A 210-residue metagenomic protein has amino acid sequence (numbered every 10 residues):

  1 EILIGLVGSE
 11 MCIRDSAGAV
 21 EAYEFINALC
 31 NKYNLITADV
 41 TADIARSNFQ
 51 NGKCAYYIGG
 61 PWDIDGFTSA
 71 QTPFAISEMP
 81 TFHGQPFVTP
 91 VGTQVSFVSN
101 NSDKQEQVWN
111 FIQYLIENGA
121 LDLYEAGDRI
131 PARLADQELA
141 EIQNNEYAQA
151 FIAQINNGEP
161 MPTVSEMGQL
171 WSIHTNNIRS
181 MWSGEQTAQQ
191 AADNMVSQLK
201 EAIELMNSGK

Functional and structural regions predicted by a protein language model:
E1-G8, C12-I13: Single conserved hydrophobic/aromatic residue that forms the stacking wall/gate of nucleotide- or nucleobase-binding
E10, R14-D39: Glycine-centered hinge/linker elements that transmit conformational signals in sensory and ligand-binding systems
V20-E24, A28, S47, D65 (+5 more regions): Solvent-exposed, polar/charged alpha-helical surfaces in well-ordered, non-transmembrane soluble domains, broadly
N31, A153-K210: Conserved C-terminal helix/tail region of periplasmic/extracytoplasmic solute-binding proteins
I36-N51: Short helix-initiation/N-cap motifs at beta->coil->alpha
N51-G59, T72: Alpha-to-beta junction loops
D63-P73, F82-N176: C-terminal lobe and pocket-closing loops of periplasmic/extracytoplasmic Venus-flytrap solute-binding proteins
